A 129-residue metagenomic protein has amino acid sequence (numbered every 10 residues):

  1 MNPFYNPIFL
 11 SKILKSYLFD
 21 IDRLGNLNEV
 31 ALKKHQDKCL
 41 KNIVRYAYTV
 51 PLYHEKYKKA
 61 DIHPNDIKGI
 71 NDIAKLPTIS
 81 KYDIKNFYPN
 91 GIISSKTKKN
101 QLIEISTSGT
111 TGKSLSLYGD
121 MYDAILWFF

Functional and structural regions predicted by a protein language model:
M1-S106, K113-W127: Nucleotide 5′-phosphate-binding alpha/beta core
